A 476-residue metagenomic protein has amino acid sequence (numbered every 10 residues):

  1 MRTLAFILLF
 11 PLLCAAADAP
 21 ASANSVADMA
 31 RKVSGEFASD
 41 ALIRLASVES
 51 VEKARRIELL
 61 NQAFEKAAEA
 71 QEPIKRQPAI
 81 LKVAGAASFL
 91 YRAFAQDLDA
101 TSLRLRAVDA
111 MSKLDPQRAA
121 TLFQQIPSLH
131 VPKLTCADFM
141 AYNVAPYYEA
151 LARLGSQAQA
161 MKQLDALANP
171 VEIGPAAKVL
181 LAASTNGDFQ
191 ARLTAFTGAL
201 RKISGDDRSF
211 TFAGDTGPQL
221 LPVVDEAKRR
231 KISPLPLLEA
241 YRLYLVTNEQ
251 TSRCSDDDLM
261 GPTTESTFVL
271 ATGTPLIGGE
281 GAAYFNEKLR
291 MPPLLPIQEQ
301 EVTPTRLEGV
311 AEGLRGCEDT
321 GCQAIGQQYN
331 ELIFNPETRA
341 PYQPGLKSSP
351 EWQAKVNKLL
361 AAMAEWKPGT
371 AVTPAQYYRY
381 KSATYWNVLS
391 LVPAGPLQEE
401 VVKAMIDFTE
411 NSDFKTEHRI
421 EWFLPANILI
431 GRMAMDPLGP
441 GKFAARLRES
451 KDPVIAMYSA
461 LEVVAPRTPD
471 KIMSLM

Functional and structural regions predicted by a protein language model:
L4-A15: Bacterial N-terminal signal peptides
A15-M476: Non-catalytic all-alpha helical scaffold/repeat segments
